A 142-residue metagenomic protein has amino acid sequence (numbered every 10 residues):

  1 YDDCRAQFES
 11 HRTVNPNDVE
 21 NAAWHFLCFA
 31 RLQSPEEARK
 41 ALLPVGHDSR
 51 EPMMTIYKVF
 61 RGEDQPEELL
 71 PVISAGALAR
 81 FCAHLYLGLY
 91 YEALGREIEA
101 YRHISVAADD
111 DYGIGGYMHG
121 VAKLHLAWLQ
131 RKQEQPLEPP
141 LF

Functional and structural regions predicted by a protein language model:
D3-S10, P35-D48, P66-G76, Y101-V106 (+1 more regions): Alpha-helical repeat scaffolds
P16, G46-R50, L78, Y112: Short coil turns that delineate tetratricopeptide repeat
D18-E20, R80, H119: Residues that mark the junctions of alpha-helical repeat units in TPR/alpha-solenoid scaffolds
